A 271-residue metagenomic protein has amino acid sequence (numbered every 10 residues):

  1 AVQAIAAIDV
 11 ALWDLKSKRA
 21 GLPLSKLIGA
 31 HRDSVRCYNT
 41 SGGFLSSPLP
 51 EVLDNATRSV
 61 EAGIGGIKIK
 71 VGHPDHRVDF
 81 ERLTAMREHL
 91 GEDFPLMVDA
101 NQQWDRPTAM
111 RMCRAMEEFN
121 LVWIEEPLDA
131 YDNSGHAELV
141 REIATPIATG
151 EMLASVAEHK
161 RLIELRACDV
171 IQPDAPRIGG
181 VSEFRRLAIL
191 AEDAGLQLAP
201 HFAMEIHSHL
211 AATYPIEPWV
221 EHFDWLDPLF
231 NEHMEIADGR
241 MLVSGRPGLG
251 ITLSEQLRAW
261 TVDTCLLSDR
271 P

Functional and structural regions predicted by a protein language model:
A1-L96, N101-Q103, P107-M110, R114-E118 (+1 more regions): N-terminal capping/lid subdomain adjacent to the active-site entrance of alpha/beta enzymes
V10, F184, M204: Conserved glycosyltransferase catalytic-site signature
K16-S17, V140, A191, A211: A generic structural signal for well-ordered alpha-helical segments
I69-H201: Catalytic core of soluble alpha/beta enzymes
M112-I124, E164-I171, L210-H233, D238: Structural recognition of alpha->loop->beta junctions
P173, D193, T213-I216, D263: Short, well-ordered loop/turn and helix-capping segments at boundaries between secondary-structure elements and domains
A199-H201, W219-E221, L242-S244: Conserved active-site loop/cleft motifs that coordinate metal ions or position small ligands
H207: His/Asp/Glu-enriched, well-ordered alpha-helical/loop segment that forms or immediately abuts the divalent-metal
